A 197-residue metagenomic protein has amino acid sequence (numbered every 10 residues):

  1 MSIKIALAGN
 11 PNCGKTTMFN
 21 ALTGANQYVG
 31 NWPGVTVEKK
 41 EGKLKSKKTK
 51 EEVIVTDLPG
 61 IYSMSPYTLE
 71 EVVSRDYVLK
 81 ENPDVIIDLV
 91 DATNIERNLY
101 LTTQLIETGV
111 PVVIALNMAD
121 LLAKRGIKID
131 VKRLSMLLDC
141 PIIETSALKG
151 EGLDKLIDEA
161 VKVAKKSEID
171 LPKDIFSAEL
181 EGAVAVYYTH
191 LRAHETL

Functional and structural regions predicted by a protein language model:
M1-T56: Conserved G1/Walker A P-loop phosphate-binding module
M18-F19, V37, D57, S74 (+2 more regions): Residue-level signature of catalytic and energy-coupling elements of molecular machines, predominantly ATP/GTP-dependent
P33-T36, I54, E70-V73, R97-L101 (+4 more regions): Helical mechanochemical/support elements of P-loop NTPase systems and associated helical scaffolds
I54-P66: Switch II (G3) loop of P-loop NTPases
D57, N117, S146: Active-site glycine-centered loops adjacent to acidic/histidine catalytic or metal-binding residues that shape
Y77-E81, V85-P141: Conserved C-terminal guanine-recognition region of P-loop GTPase G domains, centered on the G4
A123-D170: Canonical P-loop GTPase G-domain recognition
H190-L197: Single conserved hydrophobic/aromatic residue that forms the stacking wall/gate of nucleotide- or nucleobase-binding
